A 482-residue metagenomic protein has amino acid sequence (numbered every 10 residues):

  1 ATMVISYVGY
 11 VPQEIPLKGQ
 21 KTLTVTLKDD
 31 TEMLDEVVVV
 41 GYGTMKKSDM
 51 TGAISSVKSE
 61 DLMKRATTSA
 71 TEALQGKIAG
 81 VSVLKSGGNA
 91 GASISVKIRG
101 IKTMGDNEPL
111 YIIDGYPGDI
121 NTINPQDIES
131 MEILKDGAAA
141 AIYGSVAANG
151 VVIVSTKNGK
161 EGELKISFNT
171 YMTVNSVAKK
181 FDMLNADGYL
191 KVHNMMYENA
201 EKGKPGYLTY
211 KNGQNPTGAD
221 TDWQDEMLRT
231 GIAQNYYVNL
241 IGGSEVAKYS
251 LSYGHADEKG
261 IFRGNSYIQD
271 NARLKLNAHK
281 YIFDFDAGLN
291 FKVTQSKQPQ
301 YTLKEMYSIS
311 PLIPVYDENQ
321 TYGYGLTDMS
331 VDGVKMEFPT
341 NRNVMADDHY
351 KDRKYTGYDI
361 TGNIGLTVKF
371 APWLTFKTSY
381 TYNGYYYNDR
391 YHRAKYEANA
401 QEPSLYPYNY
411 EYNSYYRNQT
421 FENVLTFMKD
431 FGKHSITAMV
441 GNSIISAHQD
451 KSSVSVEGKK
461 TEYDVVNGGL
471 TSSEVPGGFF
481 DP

Functional and structural regions predicted by a protein language model:
A1-R273, N277-K280, D284-N290, T361 (+2 more regions): Short, small/polar-rich motifs associated with maturation and membrane association, primarily at protein termini
S48, E161-D220, G260-Y267, N271-D359 (+1 more regions): Surface-exposed loop/interface segments of Gram-negative outer-membrane beta-barrel transport/assembly proteins
V81, F370-W373, F431, A447: Short secondary-structure junctions and interdomain/linker hinges
P109-L110, P311, F370, A394: Proline-rich low-complexity regions
L240, T367-P372: Long hydrophobic segments that form regular secondary structure
